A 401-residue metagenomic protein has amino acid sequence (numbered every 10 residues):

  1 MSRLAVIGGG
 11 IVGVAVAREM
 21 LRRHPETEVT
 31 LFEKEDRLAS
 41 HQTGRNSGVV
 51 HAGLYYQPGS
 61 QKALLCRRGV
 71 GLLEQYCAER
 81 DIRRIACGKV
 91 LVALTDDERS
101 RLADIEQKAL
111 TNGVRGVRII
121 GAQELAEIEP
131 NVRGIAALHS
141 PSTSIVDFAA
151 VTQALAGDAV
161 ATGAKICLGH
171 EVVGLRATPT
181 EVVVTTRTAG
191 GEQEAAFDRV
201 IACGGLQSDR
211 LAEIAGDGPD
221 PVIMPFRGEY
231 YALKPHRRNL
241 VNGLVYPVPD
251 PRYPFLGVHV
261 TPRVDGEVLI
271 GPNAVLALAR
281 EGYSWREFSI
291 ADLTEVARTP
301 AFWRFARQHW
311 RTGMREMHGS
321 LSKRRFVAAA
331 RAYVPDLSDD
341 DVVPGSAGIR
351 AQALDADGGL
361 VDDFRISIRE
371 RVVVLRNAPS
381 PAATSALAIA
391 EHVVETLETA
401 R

Functional and structural regions predicted by a protein language model:
S2-T30: N-terminal Rossmann-like FAD-binding beta1-loop-alpha1 element of flavoenzymes
A15, L175-F288: Flavin-dependent oxidoreductases
L21-R45: Glycine-rich FAD pyrophosphate-binding loop
G48-E124, G134, G257-V258, E267-L269 (+2 more regions): Dinucleotide-binding Rossmann-like beta1-alpha1 core, especially the glycine-rich loop that anchors the ADP
Q57-R68, V92-R101, L138-G157, C167 (+2 more regions): Short beta-strand to alpha-helix junction loop
R83-A93, G116, E124-G163, V183-T186 (+3 more regions): Helix-loop-beta segment of a Rossmann-like dinucleotide-binding subdomain
L138-R199, G204-Q207, S385-E398: Helical element adjacent to the flavin cofactor pocket in flavoenzyme catalytic cores
W285, V296, P300-R401: C-terminal catalytic lobe of FAD-dependent flavoproteins
